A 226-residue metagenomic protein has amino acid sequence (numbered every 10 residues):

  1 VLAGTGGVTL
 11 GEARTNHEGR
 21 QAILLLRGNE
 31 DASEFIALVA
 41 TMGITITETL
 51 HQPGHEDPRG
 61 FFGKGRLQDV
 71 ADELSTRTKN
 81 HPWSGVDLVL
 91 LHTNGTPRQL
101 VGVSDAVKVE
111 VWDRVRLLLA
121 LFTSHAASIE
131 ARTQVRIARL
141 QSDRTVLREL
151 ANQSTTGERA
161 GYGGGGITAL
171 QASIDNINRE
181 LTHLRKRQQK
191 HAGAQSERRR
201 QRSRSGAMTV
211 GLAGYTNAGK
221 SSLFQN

Functional and structural regions predicted by a protein language model:
V1-A120: N-terminal accessory targeting/assembly segments
L2-G7, E12-A22, L91, L150-N226: Conserved G1/Walker A P-loop phosphate-binding module
S33-A40, Q68, D72-T76, V101-D105 (+7 more regions): Solvent-exposed alpha-helical segments within well-ordered globular domains of core cellular machineries
R59-F62, H125, R132, A169: Pocket-edge positions in alpha/beta enzyme catalytic cores
E73-L90, R136-S154: Extended, charge-rich low-complexity interaction segments
T78, D113, A127-S128, G164 (+1 more regions): Secondary-structure junction/capping motif
T93-K108, T133-S142, G161-T168, R198-R199: Short secondary-structure transition/capping segments
L117-V135: Short alpha-helix plus adjacent loop in nuclease-associated cores
